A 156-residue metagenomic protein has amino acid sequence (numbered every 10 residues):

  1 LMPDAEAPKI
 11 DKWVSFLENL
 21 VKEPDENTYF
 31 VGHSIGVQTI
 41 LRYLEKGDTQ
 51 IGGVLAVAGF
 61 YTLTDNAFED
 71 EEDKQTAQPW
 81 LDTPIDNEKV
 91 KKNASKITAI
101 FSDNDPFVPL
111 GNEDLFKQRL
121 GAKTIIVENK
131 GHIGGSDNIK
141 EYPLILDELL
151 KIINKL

Functional and structural regions predicted by a protein language model:
L1-P24, H132: Active-site catalytic motif of lipid deacylating hydrolases and related acyltransferases
M2-A5, L55-T64: Active-site nucleophile loop of the alpha/beta-hydrolase fold
P8, K130-Y142: Catalytic histidine-centered segment of alpha/beta-hydrolase-like enzymes
V31-I40: Gly/Ala-rich beta-loop-alpha elbow adjacent to hydrolase catalytic centers
N93-A94, T98-F101, D105: Short beta-strand/loop motif that positions the catalytic acidic residue of the alpha/beta-hydrolase fold
P106-N112: Conserved alpha/beta-hydrolase "acid-adjacent" motif
Q118-G134: Catalytic histidine neighborhood in serine/cysteine hydrolases with alpha/beta-hydrolase-type architecture
N138-L156: Catalytic active-site module of serine/aspartate enzymes centered on a nucleophile-bearing elbow/loop
